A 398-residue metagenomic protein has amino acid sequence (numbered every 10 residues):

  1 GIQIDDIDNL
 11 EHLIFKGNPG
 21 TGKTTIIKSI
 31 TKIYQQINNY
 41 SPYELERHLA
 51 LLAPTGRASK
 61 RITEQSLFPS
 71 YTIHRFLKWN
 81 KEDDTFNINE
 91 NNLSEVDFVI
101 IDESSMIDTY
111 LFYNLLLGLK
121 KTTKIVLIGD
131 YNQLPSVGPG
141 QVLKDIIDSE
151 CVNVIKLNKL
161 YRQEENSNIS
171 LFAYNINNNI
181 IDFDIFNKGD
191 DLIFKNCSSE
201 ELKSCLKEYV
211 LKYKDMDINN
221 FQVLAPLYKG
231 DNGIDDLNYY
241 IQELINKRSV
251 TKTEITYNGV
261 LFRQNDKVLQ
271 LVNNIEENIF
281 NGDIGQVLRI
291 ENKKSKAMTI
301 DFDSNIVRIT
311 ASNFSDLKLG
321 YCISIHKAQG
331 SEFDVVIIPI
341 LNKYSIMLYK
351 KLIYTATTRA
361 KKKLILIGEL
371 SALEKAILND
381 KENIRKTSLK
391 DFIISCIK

Functional and structural regions predicted by a protein language model:
G1-L10: Phosphate-binding P-loop
Q3, P42, Y131-Q270, N274-E277 (+1 more regions): Conserved helicase motor core of P-loop NTPases
L10-I14, H48, F98, K124 (+4 more regions): Residue-level preference for the first positions of well-ordered beta-strands
H12-T63, I128, D191-L202, Y209-G230: Conserved RecA-like ASCE P-loop NTPase motor core of nucleic-acid helicases/translocases
T25, S29, I33, I37 (+8 more regions): Conserved helicase motor core of SF1/SF2 NTP-dependent helicases
A50, K124-L127, I155, I337 (+1 more regions): Short hydrophobic alpha-helical runs that function as membrane-insertion/retention elements
S94, K120, Y257, L261-Q264 (+2 more regions): Residue-level recognition of short, solvent-exposed, well-ordered loop/turn junctions that link secondary-structure
D283-K398: C-terminal accessory regions
